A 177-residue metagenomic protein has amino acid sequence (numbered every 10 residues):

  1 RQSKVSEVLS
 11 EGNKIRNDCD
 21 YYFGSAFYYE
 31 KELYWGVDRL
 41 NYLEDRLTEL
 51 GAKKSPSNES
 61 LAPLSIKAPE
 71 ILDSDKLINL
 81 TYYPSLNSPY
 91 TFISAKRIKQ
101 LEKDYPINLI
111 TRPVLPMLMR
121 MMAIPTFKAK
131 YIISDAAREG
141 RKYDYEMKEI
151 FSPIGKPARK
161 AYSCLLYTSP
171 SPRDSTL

Functional and structural regions predicted by a protein language model:
Q2-Y21: Thioredoxin-like thiol-disulfide oxidoreductase module
S25-K31: A short, hydrophobic beta-strand/beta-hairpin element that forms part of a small beta-sheet core
L33-G51: Non-catalytic, surface beta->alpha helical segment in thiol-disulfide oxidoreductase systems
K76-I93: Local sequence-structure signature of Cys/Sec-based thiol-disulfide redox active-site neighborhoods
K99-I110: Conserved helix-turn-beta segment immediately C-terminal to the redox Cys motif in thioredoxin-like folds
L118-A123: A short acidic, helix-capping loop that chelates divalent metal ions and anchors anionic groups
K128-D144: Short, structured active-site "lid" loops
Y167-D174: Conserved small/polar residues in nucleotide/adenosyl-binding loops
